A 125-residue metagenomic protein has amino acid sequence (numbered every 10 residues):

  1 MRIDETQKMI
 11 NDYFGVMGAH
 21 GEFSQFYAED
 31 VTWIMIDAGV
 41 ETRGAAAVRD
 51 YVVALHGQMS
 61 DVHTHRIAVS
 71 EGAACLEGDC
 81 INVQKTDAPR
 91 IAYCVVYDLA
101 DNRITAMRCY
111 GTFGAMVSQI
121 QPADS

Functional and structural regions predicted by a protein language model:
M1-F26: Short acidic-aromatic low-complexity motifs
R2, R49-S125: A beta-strand edge to alpha-helix "cap/lid" segment located at domain peripheries
Q7-N11, V31-G39, A92: Short N-terminal signal/transit or membrane-insertion segments and the immediately adjacent low-complexity/disordered
G15-M17, E41, V83, N102: A generic signature of intrinsically disordered, low-complexity regions enriched in glycine/proline and charged/polar
H20-G72: A solvent-exposed, acidic/Ser-Thr-rich amphipathic alpha-helical stretch
